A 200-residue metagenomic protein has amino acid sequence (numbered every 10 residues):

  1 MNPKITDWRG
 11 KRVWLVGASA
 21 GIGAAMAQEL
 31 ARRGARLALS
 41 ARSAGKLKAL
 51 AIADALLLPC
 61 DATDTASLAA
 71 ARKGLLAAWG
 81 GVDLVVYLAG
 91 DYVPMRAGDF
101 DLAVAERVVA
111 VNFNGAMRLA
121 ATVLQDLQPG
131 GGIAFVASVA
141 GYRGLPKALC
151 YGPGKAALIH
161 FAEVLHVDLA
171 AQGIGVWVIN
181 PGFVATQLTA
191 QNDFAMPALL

Functional and structural regions predicted by a protein language model:
S19-A20: Conserved glycine-rich cofactor-binding loop
R33-L50: Conserved glycine-rich Rossmann-like NAD(P)H-binding loop of the short-chain dehydrogenase/reductase
I52-A66: Rossmann-fold cofactor-recognition segment
R96-G98, V104-V109: Substrate-binding pocket helix/loop in short-chain dehydrogenase/reductase
A120, G154: Active-site helix of classical SDR
S138: Residue(s) in the substrate-gating loop at a strand-loop-helix junction that position the organic substrate next
V167-L200: SDR active-site lid
